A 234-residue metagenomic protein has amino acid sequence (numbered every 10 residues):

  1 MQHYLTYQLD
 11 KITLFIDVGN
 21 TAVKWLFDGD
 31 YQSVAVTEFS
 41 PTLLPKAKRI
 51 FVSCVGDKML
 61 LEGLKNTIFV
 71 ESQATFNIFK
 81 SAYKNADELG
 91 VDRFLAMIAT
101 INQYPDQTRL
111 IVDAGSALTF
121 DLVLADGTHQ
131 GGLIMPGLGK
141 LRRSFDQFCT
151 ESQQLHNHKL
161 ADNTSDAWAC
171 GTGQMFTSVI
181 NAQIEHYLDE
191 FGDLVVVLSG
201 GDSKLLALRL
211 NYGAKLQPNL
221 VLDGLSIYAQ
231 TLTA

Functional and structural regions predicted by a protein language model:
M1-L26, D30-R109, T128-A234: Nucleotide/phosphate-binding catalytic cleft detector across ATP-hydrolyzing and phosphate-transferring enzymes
A22-K24, A117-F120: Short glycine/serine/threonine-rich phosphate/pyrophosphate-binding segments that cradle anionic phosphate groups
F120-L122, A207: A short beta-strand motif that forms the metal-chelation/ATP-contact edge of phosphoryl-transfer active sites
